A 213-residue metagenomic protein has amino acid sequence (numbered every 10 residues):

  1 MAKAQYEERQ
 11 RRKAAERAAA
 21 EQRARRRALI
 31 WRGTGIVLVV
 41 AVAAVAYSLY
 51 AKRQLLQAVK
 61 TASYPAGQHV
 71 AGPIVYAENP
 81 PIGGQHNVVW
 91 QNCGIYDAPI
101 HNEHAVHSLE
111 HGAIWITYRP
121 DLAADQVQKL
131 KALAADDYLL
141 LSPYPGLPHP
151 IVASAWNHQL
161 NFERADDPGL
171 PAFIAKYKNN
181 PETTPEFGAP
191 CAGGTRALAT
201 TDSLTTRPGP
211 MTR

Functional and structural regions predicted by a protein language model:
M1-A14: N-terminal intrinsically disordered, acidic low-complexity segments at the extreme N-terminus
A18-W31: Short, Lys/Arg-rich cytosolic juxtamembrane segment immediately N-terminal
G33-Y47: Hydrophobic membrane-insertion alpha-helices, especially the h-region of bacterial N-terminal signal peptides
S48-K52: Sec-dependent signal peptide cleavage junction
R53-H104: Surface-exposed, low-hydrophobicity interaction/linker segments
G94-L140: Mid-length scaffold segments of soluble, non-membrane domains
K129, D136-R213: Helix-rich interaction surfaces within compact, conserved domain-sized segments that mediate assembly or partner
